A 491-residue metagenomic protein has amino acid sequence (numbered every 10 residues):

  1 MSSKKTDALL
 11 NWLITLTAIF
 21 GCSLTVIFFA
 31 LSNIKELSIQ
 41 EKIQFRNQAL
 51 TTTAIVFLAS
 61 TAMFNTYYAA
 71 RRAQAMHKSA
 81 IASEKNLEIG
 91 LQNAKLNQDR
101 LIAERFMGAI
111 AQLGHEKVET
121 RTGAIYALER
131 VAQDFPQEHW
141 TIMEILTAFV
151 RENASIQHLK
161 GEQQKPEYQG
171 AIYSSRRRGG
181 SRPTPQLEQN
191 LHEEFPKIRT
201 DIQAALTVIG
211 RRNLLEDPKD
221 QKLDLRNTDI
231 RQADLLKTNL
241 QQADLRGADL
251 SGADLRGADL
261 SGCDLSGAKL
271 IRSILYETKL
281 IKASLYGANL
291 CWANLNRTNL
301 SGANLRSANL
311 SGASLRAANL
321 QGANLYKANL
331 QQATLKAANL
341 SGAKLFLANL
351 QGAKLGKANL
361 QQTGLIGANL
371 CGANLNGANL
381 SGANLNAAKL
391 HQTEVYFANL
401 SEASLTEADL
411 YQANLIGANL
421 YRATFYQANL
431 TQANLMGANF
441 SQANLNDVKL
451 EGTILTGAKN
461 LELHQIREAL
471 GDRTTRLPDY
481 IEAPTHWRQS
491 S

Functional and structural regions predicted by a protein language model:
M1-G21: Juxtamembrane interface helix immediately N-terminal to a transmembrane segment
I14-I43: Hydrophobic transmembrane alpha-helices
L37-I145, H464: Membrane-proximal alpha-helical anchors
T52, V56, H77, E119-R121 (+6 more regions): Positions within the helices of HEAT/ARM-like alpha-solenoid repeats
G108-L113, V131, I145-I156, E188 (+2 more regions): Alpha-solenoid HEAT/Armadillo-like helical repeat scaffolds in large eukaryotic proteins
L128, I202, L206-I209: Hydrophobic core/packing positions within alpha-helical solenoid repeats
V131-F135, F149, N153, G170 (+2 more regions): Residue-level signature of the C-terminal ends
L215-S491: Tandem repeat scaffolds
